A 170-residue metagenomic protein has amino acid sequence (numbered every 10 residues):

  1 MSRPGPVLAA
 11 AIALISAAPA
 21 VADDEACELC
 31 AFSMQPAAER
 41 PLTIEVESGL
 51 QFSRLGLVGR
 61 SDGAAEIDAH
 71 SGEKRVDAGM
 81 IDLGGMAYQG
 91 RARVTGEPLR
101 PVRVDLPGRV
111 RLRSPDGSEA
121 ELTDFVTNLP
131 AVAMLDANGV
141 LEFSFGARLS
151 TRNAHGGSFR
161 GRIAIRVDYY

Functional and structural regions predicted by a protein language model:
M1-L8: Bacterial N-terminal signal peptides that target proteins for export
A9-A10, A20: Cleavable N-terminal signal peptides
S16-A18: N-terminal signal peptide c-region/cleavage motif recognized by signal peptidases
A22-V104, L135-Y170: N-terminal small/polar-rich segments of proteins
R93-V126: Contiguous segments within soluble domain cores/interaction surfaces
P130-V132: Extracellular/periplasm-exposed beta-strand and loop segments of Gram-negative cell-envelope proteins, dominated by
